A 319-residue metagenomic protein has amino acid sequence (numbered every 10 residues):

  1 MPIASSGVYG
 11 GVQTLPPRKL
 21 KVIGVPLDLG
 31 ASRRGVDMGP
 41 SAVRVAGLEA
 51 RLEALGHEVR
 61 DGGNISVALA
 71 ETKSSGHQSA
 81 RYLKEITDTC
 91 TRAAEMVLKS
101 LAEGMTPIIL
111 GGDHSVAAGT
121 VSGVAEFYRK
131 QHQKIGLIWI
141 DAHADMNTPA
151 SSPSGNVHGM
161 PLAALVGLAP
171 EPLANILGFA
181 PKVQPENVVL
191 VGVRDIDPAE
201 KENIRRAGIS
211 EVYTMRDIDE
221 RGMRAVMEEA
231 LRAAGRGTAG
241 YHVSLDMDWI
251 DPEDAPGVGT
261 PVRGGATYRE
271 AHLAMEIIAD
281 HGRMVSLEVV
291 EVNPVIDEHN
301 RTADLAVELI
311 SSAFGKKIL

Functional and structural regions predicted by a protein language model:
P2-L27, R33-I108, T120, F127 (+2 more regions): Catalytic cores of soluble, metal-dependent hydrolases
V12-P16, Y128-H132, S154-G155, F179-Q184 (+1 more regions): Solvent-exposed alpha-helices and their adjacent loops that cap or buttress functional pockets in soluble metabolic
I23-V25, I138-I140, V191: Short hydrophobic segments within beta-strands
L27, D113-H114, A142, V193-R194 (+1 more regions): Active-site metal-binding loops of divalent metal-dependent hydrolases
A102-I176, H281-G282: Active-site histidine-anchored catalytic micro-motif
A169, V189-D197, A225-M227, T267-H272: A general structural motif
I196-R206: Short, glycine/polar-rich helix-capping loops at beta-to-alpha or helix-loop-helix junctions that flank or form
